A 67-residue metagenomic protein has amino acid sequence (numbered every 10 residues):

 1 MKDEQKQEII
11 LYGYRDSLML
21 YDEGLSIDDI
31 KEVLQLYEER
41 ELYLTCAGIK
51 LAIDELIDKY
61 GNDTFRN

Functional and structural regions predicted by a protein language model:
M1-D22: Short, charge-rich, low-complexity alpha-helical interaction segments
E38-E41: Hydrophobic/aromatic side-chain positions at a characteristic register within alpha-helices of tetratricopeptide repeats
K59-T64: Boundary/linker segments of alpha-helical solenoid repeat arrays
